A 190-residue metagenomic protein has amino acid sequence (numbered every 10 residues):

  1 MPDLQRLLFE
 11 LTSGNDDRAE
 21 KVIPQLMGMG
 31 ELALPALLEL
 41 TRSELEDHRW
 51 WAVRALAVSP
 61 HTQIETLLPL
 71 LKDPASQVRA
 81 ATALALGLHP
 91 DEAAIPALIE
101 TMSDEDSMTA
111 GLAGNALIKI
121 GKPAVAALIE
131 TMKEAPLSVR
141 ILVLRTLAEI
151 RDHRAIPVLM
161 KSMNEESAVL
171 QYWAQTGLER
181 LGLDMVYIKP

Functional and structural regions predicted by a protein language model:
M1, F9, D16-E31, E39 (+9 more regions): Structural detector for internal amphipathic alpha-helices that build alpha-solenoid repeat scaffolds
V158: Phosphate- and divalent-cation-binding pockets in alpha/beta enzyme and binding domains that engage nucleotide-derived
M163-A168: TPR/TPR-like (Sel1-like) alpha-helical repeat modules
K189: Acidic/negatively charged segments and metal-coordination signatures
